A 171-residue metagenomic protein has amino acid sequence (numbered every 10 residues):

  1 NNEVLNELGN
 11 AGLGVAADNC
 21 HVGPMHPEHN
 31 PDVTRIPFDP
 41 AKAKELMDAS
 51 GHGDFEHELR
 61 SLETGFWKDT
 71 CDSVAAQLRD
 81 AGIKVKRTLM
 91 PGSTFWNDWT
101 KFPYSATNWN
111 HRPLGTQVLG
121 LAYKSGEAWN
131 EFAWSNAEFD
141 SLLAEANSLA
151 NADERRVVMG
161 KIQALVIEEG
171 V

Functional and structural regions predicted by a protein language model:
N1-M25, T70, V166-V171: Periplasmic-binding protein-like
V4, A43, T70-V74, I162: Generic structural signal for hydrophobic residues
L5-N6, N10, D80, K86-F95 (+1 more regions): Extracytoplasmic/peripheral linker and loop segments enriched in polar/acidic and small residues with frequent Thr/Pro
V15-A49, E63-D69: Structural transition elements
D54-E63, V85-K86: Short, well-ordered beta-strand elements
D72-A81, S93-P103: Short helices/loops that flank or line small-molecule/ion binding pockets
L89-M90, A106-V118: Ligand-binding clamshell of periplasmic/extracellular solute-binding protein-like
